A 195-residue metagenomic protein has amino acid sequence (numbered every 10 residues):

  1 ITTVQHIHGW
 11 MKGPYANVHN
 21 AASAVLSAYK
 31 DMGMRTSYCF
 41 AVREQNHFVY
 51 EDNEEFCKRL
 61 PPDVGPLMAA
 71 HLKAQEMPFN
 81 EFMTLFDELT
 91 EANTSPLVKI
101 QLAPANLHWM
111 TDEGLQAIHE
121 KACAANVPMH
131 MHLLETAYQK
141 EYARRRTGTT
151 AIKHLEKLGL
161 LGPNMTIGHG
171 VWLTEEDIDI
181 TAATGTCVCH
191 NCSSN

Functional and structural regions predicted by a protein language model:
I1, F86-L89, D177: Short, charged beta->alpha transition segments
I1-N20: Metal-associated gating/positioning segment near the N- to mid-region
T3-Q5, M129, V188: Hydrophobic residues within beta-strands of alpha/beta enzymes
Q5, C39, N191: Short beta-strand and adjacent tight-turn residues that come in two discontinuous sequence segments and form the edges
G9-W10, R43, T136, N195: Conserved beta-strand edge residues that scaffold enzyme active sites
W10, A105-N106, H190-N195: Glycine-rich phosphate/pyrophosphate-binding beta-alpha loops
Y15-G170: Metal-coordinating catalytic core of metallo-dependent amide/deamination hydrolases
L160-N195: Active-site-adjacent C-terminal substructures of enzyme catalytic domains
